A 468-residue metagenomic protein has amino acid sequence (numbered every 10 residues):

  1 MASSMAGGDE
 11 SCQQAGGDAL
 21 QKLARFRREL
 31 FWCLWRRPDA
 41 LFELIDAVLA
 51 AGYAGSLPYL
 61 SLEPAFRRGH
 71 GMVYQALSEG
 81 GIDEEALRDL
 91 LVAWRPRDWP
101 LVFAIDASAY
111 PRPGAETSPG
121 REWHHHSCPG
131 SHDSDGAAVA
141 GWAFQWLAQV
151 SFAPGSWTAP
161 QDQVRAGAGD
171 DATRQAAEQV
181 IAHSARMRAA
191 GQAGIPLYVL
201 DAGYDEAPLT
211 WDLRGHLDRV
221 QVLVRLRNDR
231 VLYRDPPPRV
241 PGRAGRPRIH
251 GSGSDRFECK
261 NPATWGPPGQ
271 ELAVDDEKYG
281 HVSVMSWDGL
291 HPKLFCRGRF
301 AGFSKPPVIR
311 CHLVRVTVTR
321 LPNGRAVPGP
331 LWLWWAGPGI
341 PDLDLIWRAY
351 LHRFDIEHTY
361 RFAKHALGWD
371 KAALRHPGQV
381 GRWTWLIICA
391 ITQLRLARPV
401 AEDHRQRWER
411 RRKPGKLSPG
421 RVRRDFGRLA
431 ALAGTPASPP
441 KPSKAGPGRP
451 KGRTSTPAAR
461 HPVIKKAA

Functional and structural regions predicted by a protein language model:
M1-R37, Y53, E116, P154-A468: Single, function-defining residue in the core of a domain
F42-A51: Short, amphipathic alpha-helical "recognition" segments used to contact nucleic acids or chromatin
D46, V92, A148, I181-R188: Generic structural signal for well-ordered alpha-helical scaffold segments
A51-L62: Short, charged amphipathic recognition helices of the HTH superfamily and cognate SANT/SANTA-like modules
L62-Q75: Short, basic interhelical loop/turn and adjoining N-cap of the next helix at nucleic-acid- or acidic-partner-contacting
P64, L77, A107-A109, S151 (+2 more regions): Short, flexible loop/turn elements at secondary-structure junctions
M72-S78, G378-Q379: Short linear loop/turn motifs
A76-G155, P160-Q163: Active-site-proximal, Lys/Arg-enriched surface segment that forms a nucleic-acid-binding/basic interface patch
